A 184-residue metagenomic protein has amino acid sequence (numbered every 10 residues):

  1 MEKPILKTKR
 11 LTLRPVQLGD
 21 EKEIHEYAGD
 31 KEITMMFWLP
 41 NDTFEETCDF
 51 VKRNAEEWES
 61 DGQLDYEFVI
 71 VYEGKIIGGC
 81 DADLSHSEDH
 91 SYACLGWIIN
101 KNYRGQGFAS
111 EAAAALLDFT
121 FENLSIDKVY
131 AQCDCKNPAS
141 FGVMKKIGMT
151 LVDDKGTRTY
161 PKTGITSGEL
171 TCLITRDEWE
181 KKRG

Functional and structural regions predicted by a protein language model:
M1-M35, K52, V69-G184: Acyl-donor (CoA/ACP) binding surface of acyl/acetyltransferases
E32-A55: Conserved GNAT-fold acetyl-CoA-binding loop/helix
W58-Q63: Short loop/turn motifs at secondary-structure junctions and domain boundaries
D65-E67: PAS and PAS-like sensory modules
